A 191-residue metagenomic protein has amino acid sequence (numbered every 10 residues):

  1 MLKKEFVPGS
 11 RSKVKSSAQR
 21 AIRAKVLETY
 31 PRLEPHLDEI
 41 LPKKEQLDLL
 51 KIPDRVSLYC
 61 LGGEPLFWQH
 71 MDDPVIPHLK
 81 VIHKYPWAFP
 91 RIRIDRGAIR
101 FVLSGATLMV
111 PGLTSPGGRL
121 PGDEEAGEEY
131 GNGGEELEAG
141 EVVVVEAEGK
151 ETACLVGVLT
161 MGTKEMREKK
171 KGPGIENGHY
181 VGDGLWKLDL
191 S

Functional and structural regions predicted by a protein language model:
M1-S191: Polybasic, low-complexity RNA-engagement segments
